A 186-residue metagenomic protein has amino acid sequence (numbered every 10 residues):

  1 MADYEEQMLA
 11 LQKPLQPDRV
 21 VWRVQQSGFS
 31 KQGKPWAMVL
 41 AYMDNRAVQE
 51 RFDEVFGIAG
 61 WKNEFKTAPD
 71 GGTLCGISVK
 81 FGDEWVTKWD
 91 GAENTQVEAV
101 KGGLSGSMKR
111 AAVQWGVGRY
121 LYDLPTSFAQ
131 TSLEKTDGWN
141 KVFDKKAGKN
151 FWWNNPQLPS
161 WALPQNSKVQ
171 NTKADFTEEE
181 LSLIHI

Functional and structural regions predicted by a protein language model:
M1-A37: N-terminal, Lys/Arg- and Ser/Thr-rich interaction peptides
M8, E180-S182: Long, compositionally biased, charged low-complexity segments
M43-V169: Positively charged, aromatic-enriched nucleic acid-contacting surfaces
A174-E180: Acidic, low-complexity intrinsically disordered tails
I184-I186: Conserved small/polar residues in nucleotide/adenosyl-binding loops
